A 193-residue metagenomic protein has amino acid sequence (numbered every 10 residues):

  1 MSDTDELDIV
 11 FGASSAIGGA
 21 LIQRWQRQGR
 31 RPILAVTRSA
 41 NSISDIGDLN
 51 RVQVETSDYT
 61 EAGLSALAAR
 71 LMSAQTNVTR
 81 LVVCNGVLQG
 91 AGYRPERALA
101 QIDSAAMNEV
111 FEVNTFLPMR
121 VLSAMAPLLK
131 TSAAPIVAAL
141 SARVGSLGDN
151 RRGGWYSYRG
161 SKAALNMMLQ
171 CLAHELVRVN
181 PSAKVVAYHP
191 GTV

Functional and structural regions predicted by a protein language model:
L7-V10, L81-V83: Conserved hydrophobic beta-strands of the Rossmann-like cofactor-binding core in SDR/related NAD(P)H-dependent
V10-Q26: N-terminal Rossmann NAD(P)H-binding glycine-rich loop of SDR-like oxidoreductase domains
Q26-D45: Conserved glycine-rich Rossmann-like NAD(P)H-binding loop of the short-chain dehydrogenase/reductase
G47-S65: Rossmann-fold cofactor-recognition segment
E61-N77: Conserved amphipathic alpha-helix within the SDR
V82, A138, V185-Y188: Hydrophobic structural elements of the Rossmann-like NAD(P)H-binding subdomain that define the short-chain
V87-A91, P95-M119, K130-V179: Catalytic loop of short-chain dehydrogenase/reductase
L176-P190: Conserved Rossmann-fold SDR core element
